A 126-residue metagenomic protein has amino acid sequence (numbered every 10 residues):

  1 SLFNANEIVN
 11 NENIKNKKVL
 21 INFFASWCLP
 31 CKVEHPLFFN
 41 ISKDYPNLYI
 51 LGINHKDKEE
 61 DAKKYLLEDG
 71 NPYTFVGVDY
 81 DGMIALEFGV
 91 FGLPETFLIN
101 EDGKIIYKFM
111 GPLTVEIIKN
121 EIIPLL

Functional and structural regions predicted by a protein language model:
S1-V19: A short beta-strand-turn-helix
K17-V19, F24-W27, G92: Short pre-active-site segment immediately N-terminal to redox-active cysteine/selenocysteine motifs in thiol-based
L20-I21, I50, T96: Hydrophobic beta-strand anchors of alpha/beta hydrolase catalytic cores
F23-N40: Conserved redox-active cysteine motifs that mediate thiol-disulfide chemistry, especially di-cysteine Cys-X(1-2)-Cys
F24, Y49-L51, L86: Conserved Rossmann-like nucleotide-binding pocket used by diverse enzymes that bind dinucleotide cofactors
H35-F39, E59-L66, V115-I122: Extracytoplasmic/secreted envelope proteins and their assembly/folding machinery, especially bacterial periplasmic
K43, Y49-D81, L93: Conserved segment of the thioredoxin-like fold in thiol-based oxidoreductases
L67-P72, D79-L126: Thiol/disulfide oxidoreductase modules built on the thioredoxin-like
